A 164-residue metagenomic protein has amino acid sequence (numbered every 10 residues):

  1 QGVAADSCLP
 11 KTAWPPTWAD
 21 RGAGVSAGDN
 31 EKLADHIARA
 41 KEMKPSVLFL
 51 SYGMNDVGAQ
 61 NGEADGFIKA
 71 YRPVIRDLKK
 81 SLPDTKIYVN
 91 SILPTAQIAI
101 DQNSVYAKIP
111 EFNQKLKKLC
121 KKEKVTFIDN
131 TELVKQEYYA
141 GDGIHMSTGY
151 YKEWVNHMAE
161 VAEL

Functional and structural regions predicted by a protein language model:
Q1-K69: Conserved SGNH/GDSL esterase-like catalytic core that processes O-acyl groups on lipids and polysaccharides
L9, A34-R39, M43, N55-V57 (+6 more regions): Extracellular glycan-modifying ectodomains
A38-K41, R72, R76, K80 (+3 more regions): Surface-exposed alpha-helical segments enriched in charged/polar residues
S46-S51, D56, K86-S91, T126-D129: Structural recognition of the beta-strand scaffold that forms the well-ordered cores of secreted hydrolase catalytic
A64-V74, Y106-F112: Charged helix-capping and loop-helix junction motifs
S81-L82, E123: Helix C-cap/helix->beta junction micro-motif
L93-L164: Catalytic His-Asp segment of secreted/periplasmic serine-dependent ester chemistry enzymes
